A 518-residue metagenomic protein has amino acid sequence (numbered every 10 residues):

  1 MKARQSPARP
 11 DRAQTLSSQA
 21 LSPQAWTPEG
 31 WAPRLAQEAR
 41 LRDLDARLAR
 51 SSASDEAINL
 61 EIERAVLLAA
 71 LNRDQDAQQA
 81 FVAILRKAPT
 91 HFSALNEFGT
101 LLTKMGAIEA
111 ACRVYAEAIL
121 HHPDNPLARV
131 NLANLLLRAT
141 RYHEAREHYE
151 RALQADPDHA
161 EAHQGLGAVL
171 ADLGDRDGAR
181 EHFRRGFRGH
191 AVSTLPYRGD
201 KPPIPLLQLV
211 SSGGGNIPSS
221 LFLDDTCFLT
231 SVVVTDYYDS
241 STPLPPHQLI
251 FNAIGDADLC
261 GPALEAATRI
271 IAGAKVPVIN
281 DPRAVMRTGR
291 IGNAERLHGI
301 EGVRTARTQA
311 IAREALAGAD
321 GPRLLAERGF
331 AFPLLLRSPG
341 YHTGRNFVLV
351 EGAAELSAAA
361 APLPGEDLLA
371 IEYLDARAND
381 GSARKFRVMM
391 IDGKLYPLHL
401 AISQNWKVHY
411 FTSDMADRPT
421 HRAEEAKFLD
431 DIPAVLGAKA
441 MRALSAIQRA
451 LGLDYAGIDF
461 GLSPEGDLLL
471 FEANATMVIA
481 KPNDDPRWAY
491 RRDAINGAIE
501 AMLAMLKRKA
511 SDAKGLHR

Functional and structural regions predicted by a protein language model:
I58, F92-S93, P126-L127, A160-E161: Helix-start (N-cap) detector for alpha-helical repeat units in TPR-like alpha-solenoids, especially tetratricopeptide
L195-P205, V210-L324: Conserved N-proximal alpha/beta basic substrate-recognition cap immediately N-terminal to, or forming the N-lobe
T305-T308, F332-A359: Glycine-rich phosphate-binding loop of ATP-grasp-fold ATP-dependent ligases
F347-A443, I447: Phosphate-binding site of ATP-dependent enzymes
R449-L453, L462-R518: C-terminal active-site "lid" helix and adjoining low-complexity regulatory extension at the edge of ATP-using catalytic
